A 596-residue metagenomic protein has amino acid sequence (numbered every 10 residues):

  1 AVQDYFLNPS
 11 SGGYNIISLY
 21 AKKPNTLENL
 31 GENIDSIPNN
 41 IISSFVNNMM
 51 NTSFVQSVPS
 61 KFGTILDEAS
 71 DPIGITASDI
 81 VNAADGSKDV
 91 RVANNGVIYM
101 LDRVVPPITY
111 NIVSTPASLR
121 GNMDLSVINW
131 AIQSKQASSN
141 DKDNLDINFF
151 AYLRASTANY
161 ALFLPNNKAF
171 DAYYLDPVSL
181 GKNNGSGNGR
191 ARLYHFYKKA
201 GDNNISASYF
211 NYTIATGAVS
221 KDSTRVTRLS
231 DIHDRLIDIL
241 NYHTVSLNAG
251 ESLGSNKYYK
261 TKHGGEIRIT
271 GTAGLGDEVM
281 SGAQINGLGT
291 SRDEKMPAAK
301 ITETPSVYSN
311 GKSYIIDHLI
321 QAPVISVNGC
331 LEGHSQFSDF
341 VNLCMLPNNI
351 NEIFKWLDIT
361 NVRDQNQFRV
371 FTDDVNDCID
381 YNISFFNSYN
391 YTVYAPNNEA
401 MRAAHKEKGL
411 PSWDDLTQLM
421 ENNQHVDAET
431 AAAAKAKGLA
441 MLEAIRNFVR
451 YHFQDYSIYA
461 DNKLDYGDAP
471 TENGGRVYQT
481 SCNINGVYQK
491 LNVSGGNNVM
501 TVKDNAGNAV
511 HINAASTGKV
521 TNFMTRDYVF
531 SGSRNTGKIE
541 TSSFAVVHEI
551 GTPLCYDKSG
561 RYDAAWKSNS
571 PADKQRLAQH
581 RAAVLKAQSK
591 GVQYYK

Functional and structural regions predicted by a protein language model:
A1-K596: Mature, structured domains of secreted/extracytosolic soluble proteins
